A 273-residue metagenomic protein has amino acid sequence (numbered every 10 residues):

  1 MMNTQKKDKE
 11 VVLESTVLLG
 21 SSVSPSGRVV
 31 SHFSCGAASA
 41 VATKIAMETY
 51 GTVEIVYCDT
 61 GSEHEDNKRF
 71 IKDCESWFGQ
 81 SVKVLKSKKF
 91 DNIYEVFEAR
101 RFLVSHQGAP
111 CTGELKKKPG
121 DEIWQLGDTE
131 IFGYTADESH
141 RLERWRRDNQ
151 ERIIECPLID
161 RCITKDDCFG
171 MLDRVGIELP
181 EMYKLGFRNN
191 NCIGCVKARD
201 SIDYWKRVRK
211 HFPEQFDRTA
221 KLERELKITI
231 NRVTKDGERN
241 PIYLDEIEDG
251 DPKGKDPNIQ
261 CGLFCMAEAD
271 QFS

Functional and structural regions predicted by a protein language model:
M2-S273: Nucleotide-activated chemistry modules centered on ATP-dependent adenylation/adenylyltransferase
